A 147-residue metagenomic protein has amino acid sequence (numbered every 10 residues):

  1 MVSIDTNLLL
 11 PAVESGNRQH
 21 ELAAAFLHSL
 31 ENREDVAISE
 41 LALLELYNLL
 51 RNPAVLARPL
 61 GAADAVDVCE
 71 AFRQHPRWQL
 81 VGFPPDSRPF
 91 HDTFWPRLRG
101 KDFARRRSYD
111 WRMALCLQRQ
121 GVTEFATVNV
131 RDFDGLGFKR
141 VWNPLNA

Functional and structural regions predicted by a protein language model:
M1, W111-A147: Acidic, PIN/NYN-like endoribonuclease modules and their adjacent C-terminal/linker elements
M1-I38, L50-D67, G135: Short, well-structured N-terminal submotif of metal-dependent ribonuclease cores
N32-R33, H75, K101, L136: Structured helix-beta-strand junction loops
I38-L44, S108: Aromatic- and histidine-enriched alpha-helix N-cap/loop-to-helix transition segments that scaffold the rims
L43, G61-R77: Glycine/small-residue-rich phosphate/adenosyl-binding loop
P53-A57, R99, N143-L145: Short, hinge-like loop/turn segments at secondary-structure boundaries
P59, R77-V128: Active-site neighborhoods of divalent-metal-dependent phosphate/nucleic-acid chemistry enzymes
